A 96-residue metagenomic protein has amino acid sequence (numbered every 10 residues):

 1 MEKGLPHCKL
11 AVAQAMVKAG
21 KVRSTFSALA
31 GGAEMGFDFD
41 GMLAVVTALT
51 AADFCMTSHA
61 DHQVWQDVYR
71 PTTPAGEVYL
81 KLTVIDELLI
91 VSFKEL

Functional and structural regions predicted by a protein language model:
M1-L96: Ribonuclease/tRNase effector modules and their secretory precursors
